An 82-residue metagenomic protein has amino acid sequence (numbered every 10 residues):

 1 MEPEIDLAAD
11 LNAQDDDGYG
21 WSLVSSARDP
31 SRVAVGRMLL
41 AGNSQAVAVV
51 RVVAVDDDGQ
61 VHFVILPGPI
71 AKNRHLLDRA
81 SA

Functional and structural regions predicted by a protein language model:
E2-S22: Short, basic/aromatic beta-hairpin or loop at an interaction surface
L11-A13, Q45, P67: A broadly conserved detector of short glycine/acidic/proline-rich loop/turn motifs that flank catalytic sites and bind
G20-S25, V64-I65: Short, acidic/hydrophobic/Gly-rich beta-strand patch recurrent on exposed beta strands that often constitutes part
R28-D29: Short, conserved secondary-structure segments in the cores of folded domains
R32-A34: Short, well-ordered loop/turn sites that connect or cap secondary structure elements
M38, G42-A48: Short, charged beta-turn/beta-strand-edge "cap" motif at the junction between a beta-strand and an adjacent loop
A46-D56: Short beta-strand-centered aromatic/proline hotspots
D56, Q60-A82: Glycine- and charge-enriched low-complexity intrinsically disordered segments
